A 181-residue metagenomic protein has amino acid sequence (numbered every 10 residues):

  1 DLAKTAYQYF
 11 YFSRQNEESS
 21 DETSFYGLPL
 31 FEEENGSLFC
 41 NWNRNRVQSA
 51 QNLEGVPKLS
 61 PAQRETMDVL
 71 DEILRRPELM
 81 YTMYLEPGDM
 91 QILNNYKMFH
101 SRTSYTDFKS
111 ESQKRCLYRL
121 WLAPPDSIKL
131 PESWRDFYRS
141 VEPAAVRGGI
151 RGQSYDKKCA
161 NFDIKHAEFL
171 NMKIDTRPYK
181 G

Functional and structural regions predicted by a protein language model:
D1-L85, I92, Y96-G181: Active-site environment of non-heme Fe oxygenases that use a 2-His-1-carboxylate facial triad
